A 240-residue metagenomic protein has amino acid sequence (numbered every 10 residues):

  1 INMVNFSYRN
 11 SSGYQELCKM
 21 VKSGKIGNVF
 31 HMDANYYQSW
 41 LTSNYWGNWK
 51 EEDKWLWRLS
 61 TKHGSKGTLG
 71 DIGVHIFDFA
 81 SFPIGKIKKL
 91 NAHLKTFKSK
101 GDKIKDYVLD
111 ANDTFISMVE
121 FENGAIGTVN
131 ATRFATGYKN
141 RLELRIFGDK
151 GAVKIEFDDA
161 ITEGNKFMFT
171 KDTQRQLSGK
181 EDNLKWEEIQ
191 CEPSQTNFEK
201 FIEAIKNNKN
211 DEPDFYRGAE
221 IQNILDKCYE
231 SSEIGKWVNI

Functional and structural regions predicted by a protein language model:
N2-N5, T128-N130: Short catalytic-loop micro-motif centered on adjacent basic/acidic residues
M3, Y8-V108, G235: Predominantly a Rossmann-like dinucleotide-binding segment in NAD(P)-dependent oxidoreductases
R9, F134, E220: Glycine-/small-residue-rich active-site loops that bind phosphorylated ligands and cofactors
N10, C191-Q195: Generic alpha-helical segment signature
S12, Y138, P213: Residues that form or flank phosphate/diphosphate-binding pockets in enzymes that use nucleotide phosphates
K50-K54, F77-N165, Q195-K209: Contiguous beta-strand/loop segments that form the cofactor/metal-binding neighborhood of enzyme cores
E122, G164-M168, K200-I240: C-terminal helix-rich "cap/oligomerization" subdomain common to oxidoreductases
G179-I189: C-terminal "lid/loop" region of Rossmann-like NAD(P)-dependent oxidoreductases
